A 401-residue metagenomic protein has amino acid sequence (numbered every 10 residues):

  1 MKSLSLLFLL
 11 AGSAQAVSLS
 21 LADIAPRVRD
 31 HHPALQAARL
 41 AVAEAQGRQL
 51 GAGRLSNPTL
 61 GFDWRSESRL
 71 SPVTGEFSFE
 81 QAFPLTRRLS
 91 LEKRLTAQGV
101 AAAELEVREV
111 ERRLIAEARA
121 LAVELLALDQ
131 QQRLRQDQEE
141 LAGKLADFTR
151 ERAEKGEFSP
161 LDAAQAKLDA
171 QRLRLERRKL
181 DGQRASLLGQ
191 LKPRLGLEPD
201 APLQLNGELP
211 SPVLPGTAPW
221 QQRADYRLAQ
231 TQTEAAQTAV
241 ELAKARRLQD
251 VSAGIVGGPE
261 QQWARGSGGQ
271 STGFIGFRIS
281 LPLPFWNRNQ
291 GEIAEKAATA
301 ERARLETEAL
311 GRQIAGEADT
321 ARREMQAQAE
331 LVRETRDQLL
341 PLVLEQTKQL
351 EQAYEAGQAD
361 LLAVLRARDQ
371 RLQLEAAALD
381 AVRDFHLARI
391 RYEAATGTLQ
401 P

Functional and structural regions predicted by a protein language model:
S3-G12: Sec-dependent N-terminal signal peptides
A16-W64, V73, F83, L89-L91 (+8 more regions): Bacterial Sec-pathway N-terminal export signals of envelope proteins
Q36, L55-V73, A82-E111, L128 (+4 more regions): Small/polar (Gly/Ser/Thr/Ala-rich) solvent-exposed segments that form structured loops/beta-strands/short helices used
E76-S78, Q230, S252, F274-R278 (+1 more regions): Membrane-embedded beta-strand positions in outer-membrane beta-barrel channels/transporters
F77-Q81, L191, F277-L281, A381: Residues on the lipid-exposed face of transmembrane beta-strands in outer-membrane beta-barrel proteins
K93-A97, P160-L168, A294, L361-R368: Short, charged, amphipathic alpha-helical segments
V110-Q222, R227, A321-E324, Q328 (+1 more regions): Periplasmic alpha-helical coiled-coil/stalk elements that build and connect Gram-negative outer-membrane
E111, R172-L197, L342-T398: Short segments within alpha-helical structural elements
